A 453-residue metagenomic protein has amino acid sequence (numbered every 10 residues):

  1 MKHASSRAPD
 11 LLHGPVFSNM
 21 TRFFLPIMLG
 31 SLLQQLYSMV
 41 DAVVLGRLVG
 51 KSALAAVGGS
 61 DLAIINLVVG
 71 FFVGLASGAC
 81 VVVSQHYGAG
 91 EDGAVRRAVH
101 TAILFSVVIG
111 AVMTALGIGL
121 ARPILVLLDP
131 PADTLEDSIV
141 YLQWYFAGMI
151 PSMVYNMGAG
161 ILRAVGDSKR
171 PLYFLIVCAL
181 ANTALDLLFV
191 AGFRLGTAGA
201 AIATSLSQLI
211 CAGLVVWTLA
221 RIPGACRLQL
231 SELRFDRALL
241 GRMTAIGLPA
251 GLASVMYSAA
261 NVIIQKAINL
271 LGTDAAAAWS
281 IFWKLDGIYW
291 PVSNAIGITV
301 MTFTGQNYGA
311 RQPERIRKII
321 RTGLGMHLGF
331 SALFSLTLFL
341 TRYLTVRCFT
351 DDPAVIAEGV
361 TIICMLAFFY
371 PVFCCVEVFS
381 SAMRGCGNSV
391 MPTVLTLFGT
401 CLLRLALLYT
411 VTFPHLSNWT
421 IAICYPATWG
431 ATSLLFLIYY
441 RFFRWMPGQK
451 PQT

Functional and structural regions predicted by a protein language model:
M1-F24, V83-G148, A184, G192-L248 (+2 more regions): Short alpha-helical transmembrane segments in multi-pass integral membrane proteins
H13, F17-L36, V40, I64-F71 (+7 more regions): Residue-level signal for short hydrophobic patches within transmembrane helices of multi-pass membrane transporters
R22-D41, W144, Y155, C178 (+5 more regions): Transmembrane helical elements of multi-pass membrane transporters/channels
L32, L36-A55, L125-A132, L188-L195 (+5 more regions): Helix-terminus/linker motif at the lipid-water interface of multi-pass membrane proteins
M39-A42, A115, P123, M157-I161 (+9 more regions): Alpha-helical transmembrane segments of multipass membrane proteins
L45-N66, D133-D137, T197-A198, L239-I246 (+6 more regions): Interfacial/gating helices of multi-pass transporter permease domains
L54-A115, S152-P171, A278-R342, F373-T396 (+1 more regions): Small-residue-rich hydrophobic transmembrane alpha-helices
A76, C80, Y145-R163, P171-N182 (+5 more regions): Short runs within selected transmembrane alpha-helices of multi-pass transporters and secretion channels
